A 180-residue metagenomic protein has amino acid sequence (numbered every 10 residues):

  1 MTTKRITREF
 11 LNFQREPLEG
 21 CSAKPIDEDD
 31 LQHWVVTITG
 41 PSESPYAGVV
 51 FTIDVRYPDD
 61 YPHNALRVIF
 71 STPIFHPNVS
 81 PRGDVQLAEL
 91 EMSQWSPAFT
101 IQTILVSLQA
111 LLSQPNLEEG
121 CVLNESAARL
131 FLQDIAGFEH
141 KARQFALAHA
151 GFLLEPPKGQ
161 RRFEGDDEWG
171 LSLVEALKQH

Functional and structural regions predicted by a protein language model:
T2-E16, T37, A65-H180: Domain-scale recognition of soluble eukaryotic interaction modules
K24-E28, S42-P45, Q94-T100: Conserved, non-catalytic sequence blocks in retroelement Pol enzymes and Pol-derived host proteins
E28, E43-A47, D60-P62, P77-N78: Short glycine/serine/proline-enriched coil/turn segments at secondary-structure junctions
Q32-V35: A short beta-strand-loop element at or near the start of a globular domain
T39-E43, R56-P58, P73: Short beta-turn/strand-loop junction motif enriched in small, turn-promoting residues
R56-P62, L108: Proline-anchored loop/turn motifs at beta-strand termini and strand-loop-strand connectors
